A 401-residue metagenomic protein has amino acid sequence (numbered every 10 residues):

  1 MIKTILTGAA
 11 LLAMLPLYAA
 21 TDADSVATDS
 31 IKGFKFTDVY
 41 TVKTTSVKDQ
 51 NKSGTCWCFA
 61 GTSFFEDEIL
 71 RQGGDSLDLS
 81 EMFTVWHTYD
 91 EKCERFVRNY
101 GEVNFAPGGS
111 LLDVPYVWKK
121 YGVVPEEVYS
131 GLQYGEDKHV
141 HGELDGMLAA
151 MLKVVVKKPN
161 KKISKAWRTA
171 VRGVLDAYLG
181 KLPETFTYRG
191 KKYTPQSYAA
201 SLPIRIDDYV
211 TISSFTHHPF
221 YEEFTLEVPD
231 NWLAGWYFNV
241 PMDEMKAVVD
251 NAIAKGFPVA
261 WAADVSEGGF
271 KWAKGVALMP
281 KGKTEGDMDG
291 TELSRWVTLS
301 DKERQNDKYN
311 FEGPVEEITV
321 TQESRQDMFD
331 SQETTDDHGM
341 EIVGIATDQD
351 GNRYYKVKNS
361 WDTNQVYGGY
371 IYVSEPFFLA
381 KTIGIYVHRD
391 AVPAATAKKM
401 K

Functional and structural regions predicted by a protein language model:
M1-A23: Bacterial Sec-dependent N-terminal signal peptides
L6-T7, D49, L111, T335: A broadly tuned, weak detector of single residues within folded domains
A9, A13-M14, T55, F64 (+8 more regions): Residues in flexible loops and secondary-structure boundaries
P16-A19, K138, L278, D390: Residue-level signature of transmembrane alpha-helix interfaces in integral membrane proteins
A20-K35: N-terminal targeting leaders of membrane proteins
I31-A260, Y355, Q365-Y367: Active-site nucleophile-adjacent alpha helix/oxyanion-hole segment immediately C-terminal to the catalytic cysteine
T169-K401: Active-site signature of cysteine proteases
